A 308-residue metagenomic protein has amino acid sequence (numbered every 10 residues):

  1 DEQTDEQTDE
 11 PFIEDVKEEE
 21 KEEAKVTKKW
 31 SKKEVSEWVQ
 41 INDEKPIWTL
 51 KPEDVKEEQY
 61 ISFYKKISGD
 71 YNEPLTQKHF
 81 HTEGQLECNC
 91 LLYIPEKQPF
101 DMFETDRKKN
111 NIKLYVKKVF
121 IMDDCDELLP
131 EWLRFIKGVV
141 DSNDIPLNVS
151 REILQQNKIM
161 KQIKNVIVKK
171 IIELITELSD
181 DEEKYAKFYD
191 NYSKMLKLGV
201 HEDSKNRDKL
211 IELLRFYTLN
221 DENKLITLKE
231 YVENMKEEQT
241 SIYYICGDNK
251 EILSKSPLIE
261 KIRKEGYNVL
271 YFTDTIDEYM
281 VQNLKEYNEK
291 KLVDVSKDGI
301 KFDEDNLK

Functional and structural regions predicted by a protein language model:
D1-K308: Conserved GHKL (Bergerat-fold) ATPase module
